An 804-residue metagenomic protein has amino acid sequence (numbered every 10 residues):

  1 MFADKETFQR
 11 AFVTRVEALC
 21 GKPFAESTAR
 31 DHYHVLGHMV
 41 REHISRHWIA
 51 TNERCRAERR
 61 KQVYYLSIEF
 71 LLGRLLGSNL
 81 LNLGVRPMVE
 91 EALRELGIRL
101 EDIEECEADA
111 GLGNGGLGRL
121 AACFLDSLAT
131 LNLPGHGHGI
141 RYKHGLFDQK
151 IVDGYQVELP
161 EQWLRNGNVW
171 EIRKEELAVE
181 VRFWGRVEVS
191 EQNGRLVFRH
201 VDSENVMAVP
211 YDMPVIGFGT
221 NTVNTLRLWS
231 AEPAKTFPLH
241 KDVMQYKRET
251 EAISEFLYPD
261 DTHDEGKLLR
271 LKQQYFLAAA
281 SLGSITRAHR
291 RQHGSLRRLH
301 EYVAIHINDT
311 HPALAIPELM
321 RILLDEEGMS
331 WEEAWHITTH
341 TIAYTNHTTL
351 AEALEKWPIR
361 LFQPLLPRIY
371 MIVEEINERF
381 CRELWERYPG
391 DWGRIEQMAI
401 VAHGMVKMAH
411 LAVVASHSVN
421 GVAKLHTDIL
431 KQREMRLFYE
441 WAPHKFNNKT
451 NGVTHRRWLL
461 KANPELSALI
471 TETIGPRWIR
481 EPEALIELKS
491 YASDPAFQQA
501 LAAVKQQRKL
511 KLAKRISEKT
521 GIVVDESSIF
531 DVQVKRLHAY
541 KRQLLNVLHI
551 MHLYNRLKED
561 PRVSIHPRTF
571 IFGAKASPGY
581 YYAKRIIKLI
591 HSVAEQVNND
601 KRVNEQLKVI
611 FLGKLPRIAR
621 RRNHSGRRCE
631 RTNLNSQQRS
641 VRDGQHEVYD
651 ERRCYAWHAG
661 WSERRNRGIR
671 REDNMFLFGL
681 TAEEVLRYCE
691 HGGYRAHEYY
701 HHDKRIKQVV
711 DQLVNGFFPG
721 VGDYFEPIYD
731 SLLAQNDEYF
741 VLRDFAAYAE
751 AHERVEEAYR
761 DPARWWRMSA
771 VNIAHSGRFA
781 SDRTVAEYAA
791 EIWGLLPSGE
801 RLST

Functional and structural regions predicted by a protein language model:
M1-T804: A conserved ligand/cofactor-binding region detector
